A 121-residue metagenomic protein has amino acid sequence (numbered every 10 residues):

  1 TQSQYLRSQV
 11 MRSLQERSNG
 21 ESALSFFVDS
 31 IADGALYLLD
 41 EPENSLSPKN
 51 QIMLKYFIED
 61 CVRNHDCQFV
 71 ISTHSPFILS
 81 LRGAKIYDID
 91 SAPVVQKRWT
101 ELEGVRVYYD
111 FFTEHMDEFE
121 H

Functional and structural regions predicted by a protein language model:
T1-R17: Conserved P-loop NTPase mechanochemical-coupling segment
R7, N19-G20, C67-V70: Short amphipathic alpha-helical surface micro-motifs
Q9, R17-L39, K49-C61, L81: GG-anchored amphipathic helix commonly corresponding to the ABC/SMC/Rad50 NBD signature/C-loop
E43-N44: Short loop immediately C-terminal to the Walker-B catalytic DE motif in ABC-type ATPase nucleotide-binding domains
K49-V70, S75-H121: C-terminal lobe/lid and adjacent interdomain/linker elements of RecA-like ASCE P-loop ATPase modules
